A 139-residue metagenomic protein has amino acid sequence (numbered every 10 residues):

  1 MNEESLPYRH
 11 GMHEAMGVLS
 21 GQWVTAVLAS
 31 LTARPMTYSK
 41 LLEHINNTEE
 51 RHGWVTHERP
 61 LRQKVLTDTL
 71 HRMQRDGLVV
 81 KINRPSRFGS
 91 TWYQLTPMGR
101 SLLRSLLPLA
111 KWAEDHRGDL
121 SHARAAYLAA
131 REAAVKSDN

Functional and structural regions predicted by a protein language model:
M1-M12: Long, low-complexity, charged/polar intrinsically disordered regions in eukaryotic proteins
H10-V65: N-terminal helix-turn-helix DNA-binding core of bacterial DNA-binding proteins
A26, S30, L78-V80, M98: Solvent-exposed, amphipathic alpha-helical segments
L66-D76: Basic amphipathic alpha-helical segments that dock to polyanions
Q74-R84: A short, conserved structural fragment
N83, R104-N139: Amphipathic alpha-helical dimerization/coiled-coil segments that flank or bridge DNA-binding/regulatory modules
P85-L106: Basic, amphipathic "hinge/linker" alpha-helix immediately C-terminal to the N-terminal HTH DNA-binding motif
